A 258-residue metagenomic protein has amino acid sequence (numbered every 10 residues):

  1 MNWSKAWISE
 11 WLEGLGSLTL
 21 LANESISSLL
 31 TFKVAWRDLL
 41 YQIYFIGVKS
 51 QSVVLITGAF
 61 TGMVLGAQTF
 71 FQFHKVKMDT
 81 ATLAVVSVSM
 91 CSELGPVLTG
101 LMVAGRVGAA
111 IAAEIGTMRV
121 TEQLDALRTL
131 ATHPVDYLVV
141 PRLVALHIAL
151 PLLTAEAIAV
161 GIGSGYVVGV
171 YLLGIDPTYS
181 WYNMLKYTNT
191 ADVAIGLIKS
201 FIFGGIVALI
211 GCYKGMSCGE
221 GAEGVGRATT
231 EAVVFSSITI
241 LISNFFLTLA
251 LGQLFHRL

Functional and structural regions predicted by a protein language model:
M1-R37, K214-G219: Short, membrane-interfacial amphipathic segments enriched in basic
I46-L98, M102: Active-site cofactor/substrate anionic-group-binding motifs, chiefly glycine- and Lys/Arg-rich phosphate-binding loops
G47, Q51, L55, L94 (+4 more regions): Selective transmembrane-helix segments that form parts of the transport pathway or gating/packing helices in multipass
T57-F60, G100, V140-G169, I202 (+3 more regions): Hydrophobic alpha-helical transmembrane segments that constitute the membrane-spanning cores of multi-pass membrane
Q68-S92, I158-F201, I210-E231, A250-L258: Membrane-interfacial helix-loop-helix connectors in multipass membrane proteins
T82-D125, I210: Hydrophobic alpha-helical transmembrane segments of multi-pass membrane transport proteins
I115-V140, G221-V225: Short cytoplasmic-facing helical segments at TM-TM junctions of multi-pass membrane proteins
V225, V233-L249: Final/C-terminal transmembrane alpha-helix of multipass membrane proteins
